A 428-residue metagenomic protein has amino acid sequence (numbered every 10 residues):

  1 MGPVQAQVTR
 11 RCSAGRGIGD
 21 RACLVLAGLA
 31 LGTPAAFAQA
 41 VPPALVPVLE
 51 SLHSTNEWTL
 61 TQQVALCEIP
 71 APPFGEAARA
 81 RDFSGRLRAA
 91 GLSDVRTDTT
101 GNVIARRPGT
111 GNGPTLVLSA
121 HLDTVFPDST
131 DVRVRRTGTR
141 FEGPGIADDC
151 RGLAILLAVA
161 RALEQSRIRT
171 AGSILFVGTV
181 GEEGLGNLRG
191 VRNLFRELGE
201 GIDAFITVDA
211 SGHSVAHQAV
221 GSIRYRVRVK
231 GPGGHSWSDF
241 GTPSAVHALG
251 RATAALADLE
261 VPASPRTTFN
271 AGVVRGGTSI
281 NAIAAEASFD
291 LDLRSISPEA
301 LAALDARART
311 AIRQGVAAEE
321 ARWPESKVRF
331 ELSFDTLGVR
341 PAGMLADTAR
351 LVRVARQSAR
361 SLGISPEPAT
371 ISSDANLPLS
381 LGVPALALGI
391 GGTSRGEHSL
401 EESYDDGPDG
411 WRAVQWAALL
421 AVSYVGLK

Functional and structural regions predicted by a protein language model:
G2-L24: Bacterial N-terminal signal peptides that target proteins for export
R21-P34: Bacterial N-terminal signal peptides
F37-P72, A219-G221: N-terminal hydrophobic or amphipathic helices/low-complexity stretches enriched in small/hydrophobic/Pro/Gly
Q39-P47, Q63, A245-K428: Metal-dependent amide/peptide-bond hydrolase catalytic core, centered on the "pita-bread" metallohydrolase fold
T61-P114: A non-catalytic alpha/beta surface segment that caps or lines the substrate-entry region of metallo-dependent hydrolase
R106-R151: Catalytic-core environment of secreted peptidases
L122-T137, I202, H217-R228: Acidic-glycine-rich active-site phosphate/pyrophosphate-binding loop
R140, G145-S222, P262, N281 (+1 more regions): Acidic/histidine-rich catalytic neighborhood of metal-dependent amide-processing enzymes
